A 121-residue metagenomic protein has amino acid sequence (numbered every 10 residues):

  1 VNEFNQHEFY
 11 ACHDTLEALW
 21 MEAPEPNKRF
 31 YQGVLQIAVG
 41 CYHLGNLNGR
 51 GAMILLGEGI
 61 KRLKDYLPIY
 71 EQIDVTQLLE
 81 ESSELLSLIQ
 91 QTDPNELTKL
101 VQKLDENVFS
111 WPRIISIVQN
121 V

Functional and structural regions predicted by a protein language model:
V1, V34, V39-C41: Residue-level recognition of tetratricopeptide repeat
F4-N5, L44: Hydrophobic/aromatic side-chain positions at a characteristic register within alpha-helices of tetratricopeptide repeats
Q6-E17: Helix-turn-helix repeat elements of alpha-solenoid scaffolds
N27-K28, L63-Q77: Boundary/linker segments of alpha-helical solenoid repeat arrays
G49-L67: TPR/TPR-like (Sel1-like) alpha-helical repeat modules
T92-V121: A hydrophobic membrane-anchoring alpha-helix module
